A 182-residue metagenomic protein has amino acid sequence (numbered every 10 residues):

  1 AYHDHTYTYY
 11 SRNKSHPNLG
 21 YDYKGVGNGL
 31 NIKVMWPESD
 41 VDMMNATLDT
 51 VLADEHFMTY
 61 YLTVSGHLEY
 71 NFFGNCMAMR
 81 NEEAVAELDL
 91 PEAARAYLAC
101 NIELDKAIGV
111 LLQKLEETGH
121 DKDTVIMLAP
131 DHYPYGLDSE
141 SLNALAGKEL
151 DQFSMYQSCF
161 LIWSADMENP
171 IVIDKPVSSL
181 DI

Functional and structural regions predicted by a protein language model:
A1-I182: Solvent-exposed soluble domains appended to multi-pass membrane proteins
